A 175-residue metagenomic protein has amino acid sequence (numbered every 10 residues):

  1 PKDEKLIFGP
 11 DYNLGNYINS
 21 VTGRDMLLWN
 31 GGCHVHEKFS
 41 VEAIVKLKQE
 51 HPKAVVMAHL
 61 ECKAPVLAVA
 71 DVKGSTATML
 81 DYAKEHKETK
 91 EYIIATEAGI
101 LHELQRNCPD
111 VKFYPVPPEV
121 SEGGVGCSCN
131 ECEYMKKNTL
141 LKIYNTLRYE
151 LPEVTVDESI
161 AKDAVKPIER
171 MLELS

Functional and structural regions predicted by a protein language model:
P1-S175: The feature marks the mature, well-folded catalytic cores of soluble enzymes
